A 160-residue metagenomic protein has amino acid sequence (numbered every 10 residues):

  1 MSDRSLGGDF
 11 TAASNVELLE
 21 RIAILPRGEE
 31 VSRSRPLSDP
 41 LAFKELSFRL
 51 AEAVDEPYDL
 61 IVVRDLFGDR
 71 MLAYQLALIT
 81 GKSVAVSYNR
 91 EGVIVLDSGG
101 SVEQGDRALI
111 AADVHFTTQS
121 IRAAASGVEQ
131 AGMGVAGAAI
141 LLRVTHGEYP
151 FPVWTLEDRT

Functional and structural regions predicted by a protein language model:
M1-T160: PRPP-associated nucleotide enzymes
